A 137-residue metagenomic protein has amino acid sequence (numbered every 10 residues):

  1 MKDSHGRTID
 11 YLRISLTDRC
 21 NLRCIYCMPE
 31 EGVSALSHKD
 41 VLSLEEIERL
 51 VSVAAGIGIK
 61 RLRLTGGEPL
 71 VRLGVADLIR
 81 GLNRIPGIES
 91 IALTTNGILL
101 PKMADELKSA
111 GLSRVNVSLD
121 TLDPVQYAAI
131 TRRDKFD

Functional and structural regions predicted by a protein language model:
M1-S90: Conserved alpha-helical substructure of the radical SAM core
S34-R49, P69-R114, L119-D137: Canonical radical SAM enzyme core domain
